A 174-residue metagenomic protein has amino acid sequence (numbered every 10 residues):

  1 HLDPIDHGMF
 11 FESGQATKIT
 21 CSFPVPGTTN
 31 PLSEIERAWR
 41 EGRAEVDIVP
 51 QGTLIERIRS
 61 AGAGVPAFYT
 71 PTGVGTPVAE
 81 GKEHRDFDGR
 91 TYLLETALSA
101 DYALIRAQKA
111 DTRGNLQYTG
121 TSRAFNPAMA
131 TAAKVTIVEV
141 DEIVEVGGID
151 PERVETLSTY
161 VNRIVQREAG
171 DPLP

Functional and structural regions predicted by a protein language model:
H1-P174: Conserved alpha/beta enzyme-core scaffold
